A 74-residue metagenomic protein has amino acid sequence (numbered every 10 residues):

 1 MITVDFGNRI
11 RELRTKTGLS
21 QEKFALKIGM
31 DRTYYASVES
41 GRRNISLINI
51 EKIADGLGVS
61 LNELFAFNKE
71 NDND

Functional and structural regions predicted by a protein language model:
N8-K27: Short basic helix-loop element that most often maps to the first helix and adjoining turn of HTH DNA-binding modules
I10, F24-A25, Y35-V38, L64: Conserved hydrophobic/aromatic packing and binding residues within compact polymer-binding modules
I10, Q21, R32, L47-I50: Helix-turn-helix DNA-binding elements, focusing on the entry/boundary residues of the two helices that contact DNA
M30-R43: Recognition helix of helix-turn-helix/homeodomain-like DNA-binding domains that insert into the DNA major groove
S40, V59, K69: Short, conserved catalytic or interaction motifs in soluble domains
N49-E63: DNA major-groove recognition helix of helix-turn-helix/homeodomain DNA-binding modules
E63-D74: Short, charged recognition helix plus adjacent turn of helix-turn-helix-like nucleic-acid-binding domains
